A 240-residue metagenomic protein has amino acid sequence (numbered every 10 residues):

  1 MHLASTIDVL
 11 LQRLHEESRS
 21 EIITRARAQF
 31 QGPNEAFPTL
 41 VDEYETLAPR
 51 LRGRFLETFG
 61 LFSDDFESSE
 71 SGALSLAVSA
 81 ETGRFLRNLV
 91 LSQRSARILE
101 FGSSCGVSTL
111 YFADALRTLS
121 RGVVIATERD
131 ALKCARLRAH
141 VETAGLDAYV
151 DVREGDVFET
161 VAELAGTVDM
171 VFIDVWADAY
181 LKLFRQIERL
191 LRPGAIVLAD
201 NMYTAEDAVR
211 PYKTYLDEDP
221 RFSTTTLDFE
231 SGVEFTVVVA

Functional and structural regions predicted by a protein language model:
M1-M170, A177-I196, Y203-A240: A short alpha-helical cap/connector motif
